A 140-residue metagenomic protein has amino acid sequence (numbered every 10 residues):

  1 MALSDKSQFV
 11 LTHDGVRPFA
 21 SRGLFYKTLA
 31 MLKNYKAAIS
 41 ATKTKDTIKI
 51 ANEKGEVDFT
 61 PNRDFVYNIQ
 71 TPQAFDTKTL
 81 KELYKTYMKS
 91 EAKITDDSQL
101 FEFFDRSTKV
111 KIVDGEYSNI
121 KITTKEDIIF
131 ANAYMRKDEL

Functional and structural regions predicted by a protein language model:
M1-A51, Q70, F75: Conserved beta-loop-beta/alpha segment of the NTase-like Rossmann-fold superfamily that binds/positions NTPs
K6, T28, P61-R63, K109: Hydrophobic alpha-helical segments, principally membrane-spanning helices and signal/leader peptides
K43-T44, K54, R63, P72 (+1 more regions): Short, solvent-exposed coil/turn elements at secondary-structure transition points
K49-N52, K121-T123: Short beta-strand-to-turn element immediately C-terminal to the catalytic PLP-Schiff-base lysine in fold type I
A51-G55, D105: Short acidic-glycine loop/turn motifs at beta-strand connectors
E56-D58, S90: Short, glycine-/small-residue-rich phosphate/pyrophosphate-handling segment
F59-I69: A recurrent flexible, glycine/aromatic-enriched loop bordering the glycosyltransferase active site that acts as
Y67-L140: Conserved alpha/beta core of the MobA/IspD/sugar-nucleotide pyrophosphorylase nucleotidyltransferase superfamily
